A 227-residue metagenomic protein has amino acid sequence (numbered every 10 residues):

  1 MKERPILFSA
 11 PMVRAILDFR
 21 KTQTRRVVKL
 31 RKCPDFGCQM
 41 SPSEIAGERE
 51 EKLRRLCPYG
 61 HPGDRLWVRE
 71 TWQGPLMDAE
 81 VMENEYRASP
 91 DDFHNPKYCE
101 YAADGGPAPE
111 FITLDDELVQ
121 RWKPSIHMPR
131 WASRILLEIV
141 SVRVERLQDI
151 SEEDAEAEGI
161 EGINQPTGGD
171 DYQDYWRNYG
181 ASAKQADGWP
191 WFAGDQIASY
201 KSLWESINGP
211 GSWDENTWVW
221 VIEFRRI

Functional and structural regions predicted by a protein language model:
M1-I227: Secondary-structure transition motif
